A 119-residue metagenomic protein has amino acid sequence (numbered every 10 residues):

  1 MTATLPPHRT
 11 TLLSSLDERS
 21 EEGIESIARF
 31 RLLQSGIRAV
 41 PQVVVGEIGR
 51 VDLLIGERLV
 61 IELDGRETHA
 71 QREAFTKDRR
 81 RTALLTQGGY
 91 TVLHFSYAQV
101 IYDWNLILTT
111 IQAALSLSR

Functional and structural regions predicted by a protein language model:
M1-R119: Surface segments flanking catalytic/ligand-binding clefts of nucleic-acid enzymes
